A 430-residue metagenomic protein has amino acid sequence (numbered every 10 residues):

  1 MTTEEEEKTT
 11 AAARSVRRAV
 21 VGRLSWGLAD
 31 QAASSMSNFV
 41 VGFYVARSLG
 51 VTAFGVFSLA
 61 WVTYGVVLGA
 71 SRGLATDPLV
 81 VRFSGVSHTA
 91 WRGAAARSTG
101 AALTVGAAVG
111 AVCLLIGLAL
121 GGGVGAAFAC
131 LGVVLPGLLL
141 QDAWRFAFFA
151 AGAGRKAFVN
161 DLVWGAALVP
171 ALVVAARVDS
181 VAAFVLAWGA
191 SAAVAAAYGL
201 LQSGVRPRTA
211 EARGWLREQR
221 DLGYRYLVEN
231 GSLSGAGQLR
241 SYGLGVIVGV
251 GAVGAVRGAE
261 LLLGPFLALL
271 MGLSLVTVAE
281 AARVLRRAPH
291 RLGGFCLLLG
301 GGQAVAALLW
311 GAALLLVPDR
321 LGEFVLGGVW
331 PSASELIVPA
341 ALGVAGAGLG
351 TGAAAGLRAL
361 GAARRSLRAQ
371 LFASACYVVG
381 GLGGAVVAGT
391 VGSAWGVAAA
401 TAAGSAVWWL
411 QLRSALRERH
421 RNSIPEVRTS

Functional and structural regions predicted by a protein language model:
T2-E4, V16-G73, Y224-G251, C376-L382 (+2 more regions): Signature of the first transmembrane helix
T2-V20, R155-N160, R177, V181-W188 (+4 more regions): Interhelical loop/hinge segments that connect adjacent transmembrane helices in multipass membrane
R17-V40, T99, F128-G132, R155-V159 (+9 more regions): Hydrophobic faces of transmembrane alpha-helices in multi-pass small-molecule transporters and flippases across diverse
V20-V21, F83, H88-T104, R220 (+3 more regions): Interfacial transmembrane-helix starts/ends
N38, G69-H88, A259-R287, G356-A359: Helix-loop junctions and terminal segments of transmembrane helices in multi-pass membrane transport/translocation
G117-L131, L316-G348: Interfacial segments at transmembrane-helix termini and the short loops linking adjacent helices
G125-G132, F158-P207, S374-C376, T390-A415: Hydrophobic alpha-helical transmembrane segments
G137-V159, L342-L371: Membrane-interface junctions at transmembrane-helix termini in multi-pass inner-membrane proteins
